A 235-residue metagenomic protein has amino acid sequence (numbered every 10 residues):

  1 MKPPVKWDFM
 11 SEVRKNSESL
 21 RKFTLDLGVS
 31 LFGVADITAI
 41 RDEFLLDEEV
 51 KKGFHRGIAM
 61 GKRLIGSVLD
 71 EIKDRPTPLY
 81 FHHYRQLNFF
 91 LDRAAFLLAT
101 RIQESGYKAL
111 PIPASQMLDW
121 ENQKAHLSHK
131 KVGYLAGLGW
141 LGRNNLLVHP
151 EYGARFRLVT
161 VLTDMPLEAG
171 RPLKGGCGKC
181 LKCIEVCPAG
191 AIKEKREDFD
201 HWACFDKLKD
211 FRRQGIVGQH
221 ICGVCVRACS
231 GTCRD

Functional and structural regions predicted by a protein language model:
K2-Y84: Non-catalytic, usually N-terminal nucleic-acid engagement modules in DNA/RNA processing proteins
K6, Y80, Q86-D235: Catalytic cores of enzyme domains
